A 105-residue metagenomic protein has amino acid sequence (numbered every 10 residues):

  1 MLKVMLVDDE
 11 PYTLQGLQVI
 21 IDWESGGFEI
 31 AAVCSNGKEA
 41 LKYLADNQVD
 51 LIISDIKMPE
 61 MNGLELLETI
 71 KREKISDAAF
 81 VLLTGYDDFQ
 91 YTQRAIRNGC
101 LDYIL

Functional and structural regions predicted by a protein language model:
D8, D55: Active-site residues of response regulator receiver
P11-A32: Two-component/phosphorelay signaling modules centered on CheY-like receiver
Q18, V33-L51: Acidic, metal-coordinating helix/loop segments flanking the phosphotransfer/catalytic sites of two-component signaling
S25-S35, Y43, T92: Short hydrophobic/Thr-rich beta-strand motif most characteristic of the beta2 strand and flanking loop of CheY-like
N36-E39, N62-E65, T84: Acidic catalytic/metal-coordinating carboxylates
K42, L64-I75: Short amphipathic alpha-helix used as the core "switch/output" element in two-component signaling
M58: Receiver (REC) domain active-site loop signature in two-component systems and cognate sites in sensor histidine kinases
